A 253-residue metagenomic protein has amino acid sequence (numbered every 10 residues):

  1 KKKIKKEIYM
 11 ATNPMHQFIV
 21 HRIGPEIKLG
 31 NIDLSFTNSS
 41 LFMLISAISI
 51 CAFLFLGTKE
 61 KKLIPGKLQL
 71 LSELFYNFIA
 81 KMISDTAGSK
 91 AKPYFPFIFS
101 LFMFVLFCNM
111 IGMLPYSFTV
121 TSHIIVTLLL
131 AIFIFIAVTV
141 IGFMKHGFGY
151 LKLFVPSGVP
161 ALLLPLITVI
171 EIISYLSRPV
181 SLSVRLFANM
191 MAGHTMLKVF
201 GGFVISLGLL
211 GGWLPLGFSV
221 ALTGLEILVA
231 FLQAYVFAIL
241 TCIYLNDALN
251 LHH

Functional and structural regions predicted by a protein language model:
K1-K3: Intrinsically disordered, low-complexity basic segments at termini and long loops, enriched in Pro/Gly and/or Arg/Ser
K6-H253: Selective transmembrane helix interface/packing segments
